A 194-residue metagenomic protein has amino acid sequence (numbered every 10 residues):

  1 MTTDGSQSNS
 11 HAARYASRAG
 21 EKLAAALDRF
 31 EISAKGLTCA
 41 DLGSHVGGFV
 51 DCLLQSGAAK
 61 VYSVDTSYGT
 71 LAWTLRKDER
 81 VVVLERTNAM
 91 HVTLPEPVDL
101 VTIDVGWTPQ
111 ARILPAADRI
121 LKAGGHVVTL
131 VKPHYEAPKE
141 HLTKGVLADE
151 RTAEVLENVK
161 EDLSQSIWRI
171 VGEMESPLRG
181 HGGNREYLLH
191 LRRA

Functional and structural regions predicted by a protein language model:
M1-A34: Class I SAM-dependent transferase core
A34-H45: Conserved class I S-adenosyl-L-methionine
V46-G57: Conserved SAM-binding loop of SAM-dependent methyltransferases across substrates and taxa, primarily the Class I
Y62-Q110: S-adenosyl-L-methionine
A111-V128: A short glycine-rich, Lys/Arg-flanked "PGG" loop and its adjoining helix->strand segment in the class I
P133-D149: Short, glycine-/aromatic-enriched active-site segment of Class I SAM-dependent methyltransferases
R151-S166: Short alpha-helix
L178-A194: Core SAM-dependent methyltransferase catalytic element
